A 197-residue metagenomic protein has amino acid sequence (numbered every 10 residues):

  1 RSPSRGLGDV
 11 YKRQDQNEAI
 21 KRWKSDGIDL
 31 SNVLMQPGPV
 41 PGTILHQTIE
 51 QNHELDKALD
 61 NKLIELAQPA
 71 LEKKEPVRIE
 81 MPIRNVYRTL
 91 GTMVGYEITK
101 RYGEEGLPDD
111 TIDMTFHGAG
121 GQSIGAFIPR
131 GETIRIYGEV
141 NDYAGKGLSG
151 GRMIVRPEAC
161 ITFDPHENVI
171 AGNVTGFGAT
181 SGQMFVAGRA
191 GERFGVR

Functional and structural regions predicted by a protein language model:
R1-Y11: Single conserved hydrophobic/aromatic residue that forms the stacking wall/gate of nucleotide- or nucleobase-binding
Q16-R197: Long, distal/terminal scaffolding or interaction modules with repetitive or compositionally biased sequence
